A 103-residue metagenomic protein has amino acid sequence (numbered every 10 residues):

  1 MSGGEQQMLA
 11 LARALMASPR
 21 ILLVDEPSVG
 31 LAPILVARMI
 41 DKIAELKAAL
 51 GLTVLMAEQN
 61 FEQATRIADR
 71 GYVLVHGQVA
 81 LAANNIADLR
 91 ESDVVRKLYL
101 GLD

Functional and structural regions predicted by a protein language model:
L11: Hydrophobic anchor residue at the start of the ABC signature
A14-L15: ABC ATPase C-loop
S18: Conserved catalytic motifs of ABC-family nucleotide-binding domains
L22-E26: Catalytic Walker B motif of ABC-type/P-loop ATPase nucleotide-binding domains
A37-G51: Helical segment within the ABC ATPase nucleotide-binding domain
E58-Q59: H-loop/switch region of ABC-family ATPase nucleotide-binding domains
A64-R66: A short, surface-exposed alpha-helical micro-motif characterized by mixed small hydrophobic and charged/polar residues
G77-Q78: Conserved ABC ATPase "signature" C-loop
